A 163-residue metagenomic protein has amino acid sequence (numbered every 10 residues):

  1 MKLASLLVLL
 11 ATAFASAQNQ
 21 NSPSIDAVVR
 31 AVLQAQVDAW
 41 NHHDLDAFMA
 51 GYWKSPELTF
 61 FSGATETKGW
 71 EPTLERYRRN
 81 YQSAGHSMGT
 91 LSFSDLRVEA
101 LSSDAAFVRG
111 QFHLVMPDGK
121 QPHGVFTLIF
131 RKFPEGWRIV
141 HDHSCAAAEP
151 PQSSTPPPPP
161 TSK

Functional and structural regions predicted by a protein language model:
A4, T12-G51, P150-K163: Short, low-complexity N-terminal intrinsically disordered segments enriched in polar/charged residues
Q36, F48-M49, E57-L58, T73 (+2 more regions): Hydrophobic pocket/interface hotspot
G51, E57-K68, Q82-H86: A short gly/proline-enriched turn/hairpin at secondary-structure junctions
Y52-W53, A64, R97, G110-F112 (+2 more regions): A mature extracytoplasmic/lumenal domain signature
K54, L101-S102, F133: Structural motif
P72-K120, K163: Surface-exposed, charged secondary-structure patches
H123-P150: Short beta-strand edge/turn micro-motifs at domain boundaries
